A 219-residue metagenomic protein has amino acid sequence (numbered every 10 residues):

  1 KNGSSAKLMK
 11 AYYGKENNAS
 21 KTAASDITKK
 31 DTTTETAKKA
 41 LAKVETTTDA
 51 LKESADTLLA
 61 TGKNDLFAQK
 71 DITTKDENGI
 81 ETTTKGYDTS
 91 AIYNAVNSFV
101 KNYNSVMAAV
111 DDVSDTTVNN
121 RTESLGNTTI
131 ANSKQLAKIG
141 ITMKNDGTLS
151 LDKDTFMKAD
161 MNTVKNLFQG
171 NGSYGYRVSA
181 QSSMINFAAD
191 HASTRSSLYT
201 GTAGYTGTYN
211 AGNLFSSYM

Functional and structural regions predicted by a protein language model:
K1-M219: Polar, low-complexity export/assembly segments characteristic of proteins that are secreted or assemble on the cell
